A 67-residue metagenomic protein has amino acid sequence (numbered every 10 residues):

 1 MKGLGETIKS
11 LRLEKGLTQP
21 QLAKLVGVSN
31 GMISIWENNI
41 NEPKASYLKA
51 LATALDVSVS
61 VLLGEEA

Functional and structural regions predicted by a protein language model:
M1-E14: A short, Lys/Arg-rich alpha-helix, primarily the initiator
E6, G16-L17, P43-S46: Residue-level signal for the short linker/turn that defines the boundary of a DNA-recognition helix
G16-I35: Short alpha-helical DNA-recognition segment
E37, L55, L63-E66: DNA major-groove recognition helix of helix-turn-helix
K44-V61: DNA major-groove recognition helix of helix-turn-helix/homeodomain DNA-binding modules
